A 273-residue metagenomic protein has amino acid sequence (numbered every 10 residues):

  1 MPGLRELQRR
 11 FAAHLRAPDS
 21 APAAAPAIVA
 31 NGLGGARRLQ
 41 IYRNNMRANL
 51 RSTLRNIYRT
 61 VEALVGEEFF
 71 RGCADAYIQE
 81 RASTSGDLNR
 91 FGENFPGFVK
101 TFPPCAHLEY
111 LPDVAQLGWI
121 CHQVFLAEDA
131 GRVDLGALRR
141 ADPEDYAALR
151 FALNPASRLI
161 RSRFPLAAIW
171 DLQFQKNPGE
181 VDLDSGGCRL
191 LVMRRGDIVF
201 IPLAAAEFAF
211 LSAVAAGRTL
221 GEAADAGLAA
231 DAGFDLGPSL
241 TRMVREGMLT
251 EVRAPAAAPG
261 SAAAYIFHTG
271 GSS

Functional and structural regions predicted by a protein language model:
M1-D142, G196, I201-S273: Long, charge-rich, low-complexity alpha-helical segments
D113-V114, A148-A152, V181-L183, T241: A general structural signal for short secondary-structure junctions and capping/turn motifs
F125-G179: A glycine-rich beta-turn/hairpin centered on an aromatic-Pro dipeptide
P155-A216: Low-complexity, glycine/alanine/valine/leucine- and proline-rich hydrophobic stretches
